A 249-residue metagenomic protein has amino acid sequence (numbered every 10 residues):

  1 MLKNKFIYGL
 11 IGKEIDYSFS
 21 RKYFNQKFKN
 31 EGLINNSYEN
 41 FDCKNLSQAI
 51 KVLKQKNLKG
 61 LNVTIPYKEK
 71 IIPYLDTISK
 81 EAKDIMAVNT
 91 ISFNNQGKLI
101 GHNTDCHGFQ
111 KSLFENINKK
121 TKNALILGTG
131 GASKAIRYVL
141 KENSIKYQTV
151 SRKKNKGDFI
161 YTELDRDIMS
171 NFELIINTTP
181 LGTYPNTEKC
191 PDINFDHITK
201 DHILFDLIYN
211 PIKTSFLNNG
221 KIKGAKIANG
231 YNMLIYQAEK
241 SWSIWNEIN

Functional and structural regions predicted by a protein language model:
L2-N116, N219: Phosphate/diphosphate ligand-binding glycine-rich loop within oxidoreductases
K13, G128-G130: Glycine-rich Rossmann-fold phosphate-binding loop(s) that bind the pyrophosphate of adenine dinucleotide cofactors
K111-S112, K226-I248: Active-site capping/gating segments
I117-N123, I198-K200: Short helix-loop-beta connector
S133-K134, K213: N-terminal Rossmann-fold NAD(P) dinucleotide-binding loop
E142-F159: NAD(P)-binding Rossmann-fold cofactor-contacting core
G157-A228: Rossmann-like adenosine-cofactor binding region
